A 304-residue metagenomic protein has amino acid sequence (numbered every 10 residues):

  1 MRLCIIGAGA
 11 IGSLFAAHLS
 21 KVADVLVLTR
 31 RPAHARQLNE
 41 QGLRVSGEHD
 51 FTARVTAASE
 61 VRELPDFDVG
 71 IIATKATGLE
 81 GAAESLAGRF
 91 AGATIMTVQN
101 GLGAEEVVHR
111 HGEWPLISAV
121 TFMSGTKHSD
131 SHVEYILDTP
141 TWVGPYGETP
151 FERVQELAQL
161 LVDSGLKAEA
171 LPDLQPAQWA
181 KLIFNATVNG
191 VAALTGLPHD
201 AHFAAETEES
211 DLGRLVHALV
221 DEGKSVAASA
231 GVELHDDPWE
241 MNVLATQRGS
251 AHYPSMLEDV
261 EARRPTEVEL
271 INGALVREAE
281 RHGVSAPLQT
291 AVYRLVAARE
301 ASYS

Functional and structural regions predicted by a protein language model:
M1-D50: NAD(P)+-binding Rossmann beta1-loop-alpha1 motif at the extreme N-terminus of oxidoreductases
L3, D24-L26, I95, L116 (+1 more regions): Hydrophobic anchor at the start of a short beta-strand that flanks the dinucleotide cofactor-binding loop
A17-K21, E84-G88, R110, G273 (+2 more regions): Short, well-ordered alpha-helices that flank and scaffold nucleotide-derived cofactor binding pockets
A33-Q37, A104-E106, F151: Short, charged/polar "capping" segments at the starts of alpha-helices and the immediately preceding loops
H49-H132: Rossmann-like NAD(P)(H) cofactor-binding subdomain of soluble oxidoreductases
G88-F90, V107-P115, D130-D236, E240: Internal alpha-helical scaffold of NAD(P)-dependent oxidoreductase catalytic cores
V162, L215-S304: NAD(P)-dependent Rossmann-like dehydrogenase/reductase catalytic/cofactor-binding core
